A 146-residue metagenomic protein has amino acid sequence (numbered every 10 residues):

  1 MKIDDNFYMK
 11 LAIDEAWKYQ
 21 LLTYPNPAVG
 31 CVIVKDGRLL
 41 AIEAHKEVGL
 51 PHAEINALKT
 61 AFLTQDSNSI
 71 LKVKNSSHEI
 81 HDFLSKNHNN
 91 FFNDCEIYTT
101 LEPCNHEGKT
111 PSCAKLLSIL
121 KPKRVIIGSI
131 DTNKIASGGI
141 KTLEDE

Functional and structural regions predicted by a protein language model:
M1-K2, A41: General secondary-structure propensity
K2-Y24: Short, basic/aromatic recognition patches
P25-N26, L71: A short, aromatic/hydrophobic, helix- or strand-capping loop or linear motif that either lines the entrance/gate
V29-G37: Short beta-strand scaffold segments in enzyme catalytic cores
A41-E146: Zn2+-dependent cytidine deaminase-like catalytic core
